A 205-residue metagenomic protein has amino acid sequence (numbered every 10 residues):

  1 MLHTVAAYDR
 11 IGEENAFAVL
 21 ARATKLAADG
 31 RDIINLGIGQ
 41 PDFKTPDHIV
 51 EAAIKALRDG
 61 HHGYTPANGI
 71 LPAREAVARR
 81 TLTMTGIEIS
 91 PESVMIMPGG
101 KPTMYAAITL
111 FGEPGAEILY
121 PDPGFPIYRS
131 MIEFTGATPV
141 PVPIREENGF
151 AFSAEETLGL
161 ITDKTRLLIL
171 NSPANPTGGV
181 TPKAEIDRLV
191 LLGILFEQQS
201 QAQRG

Functional and structural regions predicted by a protein language model:
L2-G99, A106: N-terminal small-domain helix-loop-helix segment of the aminotransferase-like
V19, A23, Y128, L189: Aromatic/hydrophobic pocket-lining residues that form π-stacking "cages" and hydrophobic walls in ligand
P41, K101, F125, S172-P176: Short glycine-rich anion-binding loops that position phosphate/pyrophosphate groups of nucleotides and phosphorylated
I89-V94, G115-E117, K164: Short acidic capping loops at alpha-helix termini that bridge into adjacent secondary structure
L110-I132: Conserved PLP-anchoring active-site segment centered on the Schiff-base-forming lysine
F134-V140: A short helix-loop-beta submotif of the ANL/AMP-binding
V140, I144-G205: Active-site phosphate-binding strand-loop segment of PLP-dependent enzymes
